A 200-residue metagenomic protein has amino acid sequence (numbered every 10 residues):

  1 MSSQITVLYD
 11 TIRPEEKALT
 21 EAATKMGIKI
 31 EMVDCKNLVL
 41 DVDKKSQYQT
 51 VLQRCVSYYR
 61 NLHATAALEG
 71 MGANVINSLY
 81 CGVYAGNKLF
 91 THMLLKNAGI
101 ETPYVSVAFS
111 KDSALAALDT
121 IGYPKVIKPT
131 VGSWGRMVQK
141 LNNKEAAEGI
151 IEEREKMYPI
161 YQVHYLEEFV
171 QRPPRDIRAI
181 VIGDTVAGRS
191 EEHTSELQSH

Functional and structural regions predicted by a protein language model:
M1-C81, G86, F90: ATP-binding N-terminal substructure of ATP-dependent carboxylate-amine bond-forming enzymes
V7, V75, V105, I127 (+3 more regions): Generic preference for hydrophobic
I28-C35, L68-M137: A conserved helix-loop-beta module that forms one wall/lid of the active-site cleft in ATP-utilizing catalytic domains
V39-D41, S113-A117, A146: Short acidic active-site motifs
Q49-T50, M93-K96, I121-Y123, N143-A146 (+1 more regions): Short, hinge-like loop/turn segments at secondary-structure boundaries
T50-L52, V126, Y165: Structural motif
Q139-S195: Phosphate-binding site of ATP-dependent enzymes
E196-H200: Short "domain-exit" segments at the C-terminal end of structured domains
